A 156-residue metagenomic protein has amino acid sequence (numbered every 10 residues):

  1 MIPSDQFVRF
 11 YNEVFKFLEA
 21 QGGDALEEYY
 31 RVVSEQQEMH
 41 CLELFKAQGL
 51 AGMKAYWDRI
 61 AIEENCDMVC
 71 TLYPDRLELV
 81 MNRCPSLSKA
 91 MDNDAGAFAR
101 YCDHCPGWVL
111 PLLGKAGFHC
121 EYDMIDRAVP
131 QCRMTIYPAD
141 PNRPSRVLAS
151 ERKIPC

Functional and structural regions predicted by a protein language model:
M1-D103, G114, H119-R133, P138-C156: N-terminal accessory segment detector
H104-V109: ATP phosphate-binding glycine-rich loop and adjacent ATP-lid/helix-beta elements within ATP-binding kinase/ATPase
